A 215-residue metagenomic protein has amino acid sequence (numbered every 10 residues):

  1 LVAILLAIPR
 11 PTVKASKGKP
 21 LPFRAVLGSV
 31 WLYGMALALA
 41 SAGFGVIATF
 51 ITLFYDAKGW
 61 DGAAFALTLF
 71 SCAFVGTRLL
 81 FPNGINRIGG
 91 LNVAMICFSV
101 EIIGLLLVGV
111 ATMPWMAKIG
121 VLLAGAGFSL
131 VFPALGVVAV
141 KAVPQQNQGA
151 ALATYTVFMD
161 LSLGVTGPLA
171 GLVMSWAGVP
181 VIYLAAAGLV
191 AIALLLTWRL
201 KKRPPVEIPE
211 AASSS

Functional and structural regions predicted by a protein language model:
L1-A15, A193-K201: C-terminal membrane-cytosol helix-exit motif in multi-pass small-molecule transporters
A7-L37, S215: Juxtamembrane intracellular "pre-TM" segments in multi-pass secondary transporters
V30-T68, F74: Extracytoplasmic gate region of multi-pass secondary transporters
T77-G90, M174-S175: Helix-to-loop junctions at the C-terminal end of transmembrane segments in multipass secondary transporters
N92-L107, L184-A187: Structural signature of the two symmetry-related core transmembrane helices
L130-V143: Intracellular juxtamembrane helix-capping segments at the cytosolic ends of symmetry-related transmembrane helices
Q145-Y155: Loop-to-transmembrane helix entry/capping segments in MFS-fold secondary transporters and related SLC/MFSD carriers
L172-L189: A membrane-interface helix-boundary motif in multi-pass transporters
